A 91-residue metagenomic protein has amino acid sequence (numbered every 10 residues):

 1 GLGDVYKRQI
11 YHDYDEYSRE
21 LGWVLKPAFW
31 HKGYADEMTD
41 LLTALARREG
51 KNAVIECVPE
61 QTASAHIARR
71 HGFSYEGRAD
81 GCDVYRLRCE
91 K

Functional and structural regions predicted by a protein language model:
G1-Y6: Short, small-residue-biased leader/transition segments that mark boundaries at the very start of proteins
K7-E16: Conserved donor-binding loop and adjoining core beta-sheet/short helix segment in diverse acyl/aminoacyl transferases
D15, E20-K32, V58: A short, internal acetyl-CoA/4′-phosphopantetheine-binding micro-motif in the GNAT/acyltransferase core
R19, R78-K91: C-terminal "cap" of GNAT-fold acetyltransferases
W23, H31-A46, A65-R70: Conserved acetyl-CoA-binding loop-helix of GNAT-fold acetyltransferases
R48-C57: Conserved GNAT acetyl-CoA-binding A-motif
R69-A79: Conserved acetyl-CoA-binding loop of GNAT-fold acetyltransferases
